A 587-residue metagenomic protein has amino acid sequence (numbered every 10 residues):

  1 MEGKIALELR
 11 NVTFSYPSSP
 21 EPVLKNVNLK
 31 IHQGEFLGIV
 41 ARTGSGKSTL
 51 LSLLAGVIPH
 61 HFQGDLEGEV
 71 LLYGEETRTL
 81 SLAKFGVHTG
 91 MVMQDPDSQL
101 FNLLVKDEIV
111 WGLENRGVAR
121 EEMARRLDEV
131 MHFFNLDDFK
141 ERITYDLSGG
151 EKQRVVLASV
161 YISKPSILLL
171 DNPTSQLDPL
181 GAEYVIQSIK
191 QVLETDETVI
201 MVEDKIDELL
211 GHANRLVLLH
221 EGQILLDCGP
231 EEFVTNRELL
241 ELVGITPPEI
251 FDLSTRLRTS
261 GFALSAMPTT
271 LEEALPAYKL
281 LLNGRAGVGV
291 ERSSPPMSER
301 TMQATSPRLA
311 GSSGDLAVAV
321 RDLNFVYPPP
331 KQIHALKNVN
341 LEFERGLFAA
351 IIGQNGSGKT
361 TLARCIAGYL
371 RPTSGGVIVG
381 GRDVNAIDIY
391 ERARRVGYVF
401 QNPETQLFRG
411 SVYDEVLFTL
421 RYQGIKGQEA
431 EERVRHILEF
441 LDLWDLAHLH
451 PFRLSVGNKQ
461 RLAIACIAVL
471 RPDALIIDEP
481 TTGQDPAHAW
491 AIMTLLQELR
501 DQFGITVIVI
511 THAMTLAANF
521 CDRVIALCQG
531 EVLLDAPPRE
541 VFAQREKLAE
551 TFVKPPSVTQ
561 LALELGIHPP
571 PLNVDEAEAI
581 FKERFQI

Functional and structural regions predicted by a protein language model:
A55, A367: Helix-to-loop junction immediately C-terminal to a conserved catalytic motif
Q63-E75, G375-D383, R392: Conserved ABC transporter NBD signature motif
E121-F139, Q428-L446: Conserved ABC ATPase "signature" region
I143-L147, E151, H450-L454, N458: Conserved ABC ATPase signature
V160-Y161, A468-V469: ABC ATPase C-loop
L168-D171, L475-D478: Catalytic Walker B motif of ABC-type/P-loop ATPase nucleotide-binding domains
E221-G222, G530: Conserved ABC ATPase "signature" C-loop
L240-L316, L548-I587: ABC ATPase nucleotide-binding domains
